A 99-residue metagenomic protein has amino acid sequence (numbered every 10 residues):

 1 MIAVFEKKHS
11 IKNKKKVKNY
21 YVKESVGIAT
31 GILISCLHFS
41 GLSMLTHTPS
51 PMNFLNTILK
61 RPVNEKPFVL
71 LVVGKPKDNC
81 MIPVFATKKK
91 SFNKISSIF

Functional and structural regions predicted by a protein language model:
M1-V26: Glycine/small-residue-rich phosphate/adenosyl-binding loop
K8-H9, S50-N53, K77: Acidic, glycine-rich active-site loops and adjacent beta-strand->loop/helix elements that engage anionic groups
K12-V17, T57, I82-V84: A short secondary-structure junction signal
V17, Y21, S40-N56: GST superfamily/GST-like fold recognition
S35-F39: Short hydrophobic alpha-helices that are characteristic scaffold elements of the AMP-binding
L55-L70: Short, electropositive alpha-helical surface patch
P67-F99: C-terminal helix-cap and adjacent tail motif
